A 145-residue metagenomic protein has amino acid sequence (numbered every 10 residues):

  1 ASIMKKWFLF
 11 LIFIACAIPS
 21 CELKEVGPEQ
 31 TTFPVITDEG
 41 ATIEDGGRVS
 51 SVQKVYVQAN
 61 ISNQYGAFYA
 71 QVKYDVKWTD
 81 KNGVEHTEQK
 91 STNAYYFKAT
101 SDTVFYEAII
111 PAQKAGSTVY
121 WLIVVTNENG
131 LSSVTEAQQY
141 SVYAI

Functional and structural regions predicted by a protein language model:
A1-S20: Sec-dependent bacterial lipoprotein signal peptides
C21-I145: Glycan-association/targeting regions that enable binding to alpha-glucans and other polysaccharides
